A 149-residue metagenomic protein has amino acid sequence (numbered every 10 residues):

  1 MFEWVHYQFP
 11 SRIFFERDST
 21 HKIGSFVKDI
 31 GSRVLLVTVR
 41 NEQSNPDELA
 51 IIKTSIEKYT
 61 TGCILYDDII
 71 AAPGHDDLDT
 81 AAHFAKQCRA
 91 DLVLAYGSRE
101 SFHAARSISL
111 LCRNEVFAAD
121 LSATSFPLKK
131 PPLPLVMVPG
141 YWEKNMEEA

Functional and structural regions predicted by a protein language model:
M1-L92: ATP/NTP phosphate-donor binding region
S11, N114-A149: A glycine/threonine-rich phosphate-anchoring loop and its flanking beta-alpha core in nucleotide/phosphate-binding
T38, G97, P139: Short beta-strand/turn micro-motifs composed of small residues that flank or help shape donor/cofactor-binding pockets
N41, I52, R99, S122-F126: Residue-level signal for alpha-helical context at structural boundaries
N41-N45, S98-F102, E143: Gly/Ser/Thr-rich loops at beta-strand to alpha-helix junctions that form or flank small-molecule/cofactor-binding
P46-D47, A104-R106, M146-E148: Short glycine-/acidic-enriched loop or helix-start segments at secondary-structure transitions that form or flank
A81-A82, S101-E115: Short Gly/Thr/Asp-enriched flexible loops that form oxyanion-binding sites at enzyme active sites
L94-R106, V136: FAD-binding core of FAD-dependent oxidoreductases, characterized by glycine-rich FAD pyrophosphate-binding loops
